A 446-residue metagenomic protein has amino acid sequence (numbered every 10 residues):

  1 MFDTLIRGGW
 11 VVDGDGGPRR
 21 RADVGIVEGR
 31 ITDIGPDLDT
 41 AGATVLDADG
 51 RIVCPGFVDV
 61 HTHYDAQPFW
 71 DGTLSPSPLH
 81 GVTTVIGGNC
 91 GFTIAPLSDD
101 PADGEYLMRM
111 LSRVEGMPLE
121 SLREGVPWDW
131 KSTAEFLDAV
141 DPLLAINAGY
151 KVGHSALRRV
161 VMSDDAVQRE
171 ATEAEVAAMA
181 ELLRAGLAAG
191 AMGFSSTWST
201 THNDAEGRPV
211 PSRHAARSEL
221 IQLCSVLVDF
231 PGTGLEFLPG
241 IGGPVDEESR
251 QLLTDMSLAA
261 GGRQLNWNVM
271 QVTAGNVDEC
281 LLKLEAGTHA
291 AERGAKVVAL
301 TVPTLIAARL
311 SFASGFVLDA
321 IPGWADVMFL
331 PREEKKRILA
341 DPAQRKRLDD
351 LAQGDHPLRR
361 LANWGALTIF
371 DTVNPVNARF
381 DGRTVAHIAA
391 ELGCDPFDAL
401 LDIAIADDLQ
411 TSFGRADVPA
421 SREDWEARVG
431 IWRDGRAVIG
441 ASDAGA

Functional and structural regions predicted by a protein language model:
F2-T4, W10-G56: Histidine-rich, glycine-flanked metal-binding segment
T4-I6, D39-G88: Replace "His-x-His-based motif
G9, G29, G50, H61 (+6 more regions): Divalent metal-coordination and catalytic microenvironments
G16, P36, T62-Y64, P303 (+1 more regions): Short, glycine/acidic-enriched loop or turn micro-motifs at the edges of active sites
R51, H63-A66, C90-T93, I241-G243 (+2 more regions): Acidic, glycine-rich active-site loops and adjacent beta-strand->loop/helix elements that engage anionic groups
W70-G193, F230: Divalent-metal coordination cores built from histidine and acidic residues
F136, V140, L144-A145, K151-D164 (+5 more regions): Active-site neighborhoods of metal-dependent hydrolases
